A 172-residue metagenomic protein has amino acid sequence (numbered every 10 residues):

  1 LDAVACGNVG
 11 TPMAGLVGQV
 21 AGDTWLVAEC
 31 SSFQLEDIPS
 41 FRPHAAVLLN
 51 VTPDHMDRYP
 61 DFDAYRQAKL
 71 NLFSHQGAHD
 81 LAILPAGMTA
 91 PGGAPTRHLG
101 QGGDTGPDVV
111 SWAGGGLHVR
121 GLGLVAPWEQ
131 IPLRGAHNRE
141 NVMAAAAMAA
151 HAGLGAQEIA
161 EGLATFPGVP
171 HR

Functional and structural regions predicted by a protein language model:
L1-C6: Walker A (P-loop) phosphate-binding motif
N8, N50, N138-N141: Asparagine-centered polar/low-complexity signal
N8, P85, Q101: Cofactor-binding loop segments of dinucleotide-utilizing enzymes, especially the Rossmann-like FAD- and NAD(P)+-binding
V9-M13, S32-Q34: Short acidic loop-to-helix transition motifs that present clustered carboxylates
T11, G15, Q67-L70: Residues on a specific face of well-ordered alpha-helices
P12-Q19, N138: Conserved phosphate-binding catalytic cores of ATP/NTP-utilizing and phosphoryl-transfer enzymes
V20-H98, P107-W112, A126-A136: Flexible active-site lid/hinge loop adjacent to a nucleotide/diphosphate and Mg2+-phosphate binding pocket
Y59-R66, P95-R172: Adenine nucleotide phosphate-binding catalytic loops in nucleotide-utilizing enzymes
